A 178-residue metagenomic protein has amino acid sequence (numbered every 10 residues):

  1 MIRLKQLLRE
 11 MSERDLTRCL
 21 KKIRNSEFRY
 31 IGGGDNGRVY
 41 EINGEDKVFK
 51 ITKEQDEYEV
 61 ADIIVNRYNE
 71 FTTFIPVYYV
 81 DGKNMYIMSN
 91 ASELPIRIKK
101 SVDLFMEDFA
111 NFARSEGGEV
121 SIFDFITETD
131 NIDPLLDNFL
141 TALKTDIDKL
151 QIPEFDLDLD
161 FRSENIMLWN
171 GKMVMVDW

Functional and structural regions predicted by a protein language model:
L7-F28, N131: Juxta-kinase regulatory segment immediately upstream of eukaryotic protein kinase catalytic domains
E27-P76, D81-G82: ATP-binding glycine-rich loop module of kinase domains
E41-G44, N90, W169: Active-site beta-strand termini and strand-to-loop segments that position acidic
K47, T73, Y86, L157 (+1 more regions): Protein kinase-like catalytic core scaffold
V48-E54, S89-A91, D177: Active-site ExK catalytic segment of metal-dependent nucleases
T72-T141: Conserved structural core of kinase catalytic domains
L136-F155, D160: ATP/nucleotide-binding catalytic cores
Q151, F155-W178: Catalytic activation segment of kinase domains across protein kinase-like and atypical kinase folds
